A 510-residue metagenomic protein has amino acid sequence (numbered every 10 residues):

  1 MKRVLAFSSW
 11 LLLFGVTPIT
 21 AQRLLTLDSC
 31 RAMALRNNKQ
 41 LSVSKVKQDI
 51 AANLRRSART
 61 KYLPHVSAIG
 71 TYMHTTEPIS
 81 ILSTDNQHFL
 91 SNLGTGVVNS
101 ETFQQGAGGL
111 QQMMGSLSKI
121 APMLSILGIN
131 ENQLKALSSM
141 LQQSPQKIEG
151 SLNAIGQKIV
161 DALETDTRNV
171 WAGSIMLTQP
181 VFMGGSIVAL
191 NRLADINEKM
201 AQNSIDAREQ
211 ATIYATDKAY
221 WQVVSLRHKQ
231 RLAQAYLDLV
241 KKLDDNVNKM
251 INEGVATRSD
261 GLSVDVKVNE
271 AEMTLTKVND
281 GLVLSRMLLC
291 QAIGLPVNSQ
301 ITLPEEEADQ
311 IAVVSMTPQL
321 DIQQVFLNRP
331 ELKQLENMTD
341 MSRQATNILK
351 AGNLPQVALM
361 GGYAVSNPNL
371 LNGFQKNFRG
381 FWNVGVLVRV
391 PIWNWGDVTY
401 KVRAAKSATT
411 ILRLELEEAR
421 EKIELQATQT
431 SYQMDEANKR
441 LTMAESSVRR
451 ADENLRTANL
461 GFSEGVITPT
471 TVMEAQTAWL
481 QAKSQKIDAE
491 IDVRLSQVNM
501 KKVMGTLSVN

Functional and structural regions predicted by a protein language model:
M1-S29, L35, V509: Bacterial Sec-dependent N-terminal signal peptides
R3, N53, N203-Q324, Q433 (+2 more regions): Periplasmic alpha-helical coiled-coil/stalk elements that build and connect Gram-negative outer-membrane
I19-S80, D85, M123-L124, A172 (+4 more regions): Bacterial Sec-pathway N-terminal export signals of envelope proteins
S42, V66-I79, K158-R168, T178-A207 (+4 more regions): Small/polar (Gly/Ser/Thr/Ala-rich) solvent-exposed segments that form structured loops/beta-strands/short helices used
V43-A58, R208, T212-R231, K242 (+6 more regions): Amphipathic alpha-helical coiled-coil segments
G70-I175, E306-S315, N347, M360-V390: Small/polar, glycine/serine/threonine/aspartate-rich low-complexity segments that form flexible
V278, P330, L412, A489: Metallo-beta-lactamase
